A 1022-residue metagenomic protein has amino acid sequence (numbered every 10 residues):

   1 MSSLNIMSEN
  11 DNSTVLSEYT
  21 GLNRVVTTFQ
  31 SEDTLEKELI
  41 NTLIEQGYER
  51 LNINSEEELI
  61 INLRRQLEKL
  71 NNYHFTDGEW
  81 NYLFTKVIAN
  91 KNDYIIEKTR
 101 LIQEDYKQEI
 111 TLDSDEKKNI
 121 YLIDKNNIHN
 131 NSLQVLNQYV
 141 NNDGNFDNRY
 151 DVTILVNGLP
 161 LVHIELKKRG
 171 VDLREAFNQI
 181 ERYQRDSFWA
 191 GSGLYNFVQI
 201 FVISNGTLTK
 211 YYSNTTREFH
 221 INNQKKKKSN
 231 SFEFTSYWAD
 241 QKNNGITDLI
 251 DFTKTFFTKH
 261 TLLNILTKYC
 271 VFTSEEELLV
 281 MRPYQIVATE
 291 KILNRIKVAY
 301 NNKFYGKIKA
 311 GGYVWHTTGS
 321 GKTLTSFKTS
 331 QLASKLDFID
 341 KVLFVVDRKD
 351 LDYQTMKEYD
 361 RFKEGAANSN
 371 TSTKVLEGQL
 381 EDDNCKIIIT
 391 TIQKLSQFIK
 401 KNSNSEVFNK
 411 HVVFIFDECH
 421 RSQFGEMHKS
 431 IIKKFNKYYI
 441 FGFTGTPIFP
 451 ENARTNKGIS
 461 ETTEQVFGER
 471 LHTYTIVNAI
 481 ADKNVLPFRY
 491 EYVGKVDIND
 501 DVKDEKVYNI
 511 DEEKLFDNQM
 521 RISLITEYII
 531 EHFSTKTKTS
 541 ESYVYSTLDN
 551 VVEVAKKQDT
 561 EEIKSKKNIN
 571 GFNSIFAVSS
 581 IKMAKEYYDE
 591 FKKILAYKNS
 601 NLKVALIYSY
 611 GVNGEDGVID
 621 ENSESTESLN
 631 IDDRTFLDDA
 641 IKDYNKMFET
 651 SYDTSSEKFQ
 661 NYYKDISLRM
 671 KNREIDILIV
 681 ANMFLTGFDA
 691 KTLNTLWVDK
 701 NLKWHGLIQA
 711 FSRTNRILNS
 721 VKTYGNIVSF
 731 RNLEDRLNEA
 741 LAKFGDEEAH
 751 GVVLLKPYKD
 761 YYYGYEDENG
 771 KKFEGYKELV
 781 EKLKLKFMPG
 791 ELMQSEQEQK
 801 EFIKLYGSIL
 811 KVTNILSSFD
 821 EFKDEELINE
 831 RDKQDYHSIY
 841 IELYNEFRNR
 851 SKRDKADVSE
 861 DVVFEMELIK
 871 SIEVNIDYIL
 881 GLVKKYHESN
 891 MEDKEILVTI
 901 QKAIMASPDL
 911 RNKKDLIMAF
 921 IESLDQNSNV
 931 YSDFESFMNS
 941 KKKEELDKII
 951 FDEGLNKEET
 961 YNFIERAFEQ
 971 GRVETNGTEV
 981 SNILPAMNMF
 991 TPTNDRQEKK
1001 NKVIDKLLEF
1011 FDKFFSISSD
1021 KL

Functional and structural regions predicted by a protein language model:
S2-G21, T27, N41, E45-Y48 (+11 more regions): Catalytic cores and motor modules of nucleic-acid processing enzymes
S2-K341, D350, Q354-G365, D383-N384 (+3 more regions): ATP-dependent helicase/translocase motor core
V156, Y300, F304-A310, E381-N384 (+4 more regions): Short basic/glycine-enriched coil/helix segment immediately N-terminal to the Walker B
R169, L173-A176, R182-Y183, S213-N223 (+5 more regions): Signature of the SF2 helicase/ATPase Hel1-core->accessory helical subdomain module
A190-S192, V413, Y610-K759: Conserved RecA-like P-loop NTPase helicase motor core
Y313-T317, D340-R348, N570-S580: Conserved RecA-like ASCE P-loop NTPase motor core of nucleic-acid helicases/translocases
D360-K400: Inter-Walker segment of RecA-like/P-loop motor cores
K514-F516, M520-I677: Conserved C-terminal RecA-like helicase domain
